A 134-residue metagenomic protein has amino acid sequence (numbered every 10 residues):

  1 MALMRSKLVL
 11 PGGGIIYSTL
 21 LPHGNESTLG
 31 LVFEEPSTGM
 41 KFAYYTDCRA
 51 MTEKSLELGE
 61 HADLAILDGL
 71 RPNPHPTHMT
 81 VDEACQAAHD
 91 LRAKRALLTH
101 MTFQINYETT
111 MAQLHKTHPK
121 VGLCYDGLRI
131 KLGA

Functional and structural regions predicted by a protein language model:
M1-K54, D126-A134: Core dinuclear metal-dependent hydrolase active-site scaffold
A50-I130: Cap/insert and terminal regions of metallo-dependent hydrolase folds
